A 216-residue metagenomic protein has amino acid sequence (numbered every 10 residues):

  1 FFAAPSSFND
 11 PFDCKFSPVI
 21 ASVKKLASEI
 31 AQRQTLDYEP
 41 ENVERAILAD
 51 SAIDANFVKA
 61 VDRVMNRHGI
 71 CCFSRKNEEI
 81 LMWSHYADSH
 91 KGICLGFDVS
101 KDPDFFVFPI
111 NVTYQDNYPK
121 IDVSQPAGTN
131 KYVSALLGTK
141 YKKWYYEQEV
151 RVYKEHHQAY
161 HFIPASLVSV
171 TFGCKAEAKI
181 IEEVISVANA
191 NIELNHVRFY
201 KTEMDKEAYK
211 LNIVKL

Functional and structural regions predicted by a protein language model:
F1-L216: Partner-binding and oligomerization surfaces adjacent to conserved cores of proteins that assemble macromolecular
